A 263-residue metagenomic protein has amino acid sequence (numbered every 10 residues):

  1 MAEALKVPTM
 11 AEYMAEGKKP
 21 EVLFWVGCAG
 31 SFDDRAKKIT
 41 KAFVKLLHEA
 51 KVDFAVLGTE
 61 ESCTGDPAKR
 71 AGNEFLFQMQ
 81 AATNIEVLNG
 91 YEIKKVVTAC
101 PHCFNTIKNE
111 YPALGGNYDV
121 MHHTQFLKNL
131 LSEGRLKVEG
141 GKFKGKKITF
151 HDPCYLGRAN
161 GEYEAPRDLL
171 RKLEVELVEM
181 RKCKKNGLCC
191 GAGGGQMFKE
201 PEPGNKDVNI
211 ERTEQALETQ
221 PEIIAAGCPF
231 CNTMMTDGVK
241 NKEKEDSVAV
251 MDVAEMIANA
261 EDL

Functional and structural regions predicted by a protein language model:
M1-A99, F104-Y111, L130: Iron-sulfur-cluster electron-transfer modules
V26-S31, T59-G72, V97-K108, H151-N160 (+2 more regions): Local cysteine-cluster metal-coordination motifs and their immediate loop/turn environment, predominantly Fe-S cluster
F32-I39, L130, Y155-K172: Active-site glycine- and acidic-residue-rich loops that bind and position anionic ligands or nucleotide-like cofactors
K41-D53, Y163-E176: Short helix-loop-beta junction
F75-Q80, L136-D152, M197-D207: A polyampholytic, Gly/Pro-enriched intrinsically disordered region
L114-K142, K182-K185, K242-L263: Short, flexible loop segments at boundaries between secondary-structure elements
P203-E222: A short, acidic, amphipathic alpha-helical segment used as a generic capping/interface helix at domain edges
